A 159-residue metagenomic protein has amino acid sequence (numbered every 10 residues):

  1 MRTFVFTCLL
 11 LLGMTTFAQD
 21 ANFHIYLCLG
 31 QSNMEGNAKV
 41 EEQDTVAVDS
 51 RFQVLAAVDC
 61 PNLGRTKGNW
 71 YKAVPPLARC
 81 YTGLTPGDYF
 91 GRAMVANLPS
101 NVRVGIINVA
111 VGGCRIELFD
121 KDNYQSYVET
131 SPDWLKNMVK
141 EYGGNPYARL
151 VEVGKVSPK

Functional and structural regions predicted by a protein language model:
M1-F4, Q19: Positively charged n-region of N-terminal signal peptides that target proteins for export
T3-M14: Sec-dependent N-terminal signal peptides
Q19-K159: Cell-envelope and extracellular/periplasmic
